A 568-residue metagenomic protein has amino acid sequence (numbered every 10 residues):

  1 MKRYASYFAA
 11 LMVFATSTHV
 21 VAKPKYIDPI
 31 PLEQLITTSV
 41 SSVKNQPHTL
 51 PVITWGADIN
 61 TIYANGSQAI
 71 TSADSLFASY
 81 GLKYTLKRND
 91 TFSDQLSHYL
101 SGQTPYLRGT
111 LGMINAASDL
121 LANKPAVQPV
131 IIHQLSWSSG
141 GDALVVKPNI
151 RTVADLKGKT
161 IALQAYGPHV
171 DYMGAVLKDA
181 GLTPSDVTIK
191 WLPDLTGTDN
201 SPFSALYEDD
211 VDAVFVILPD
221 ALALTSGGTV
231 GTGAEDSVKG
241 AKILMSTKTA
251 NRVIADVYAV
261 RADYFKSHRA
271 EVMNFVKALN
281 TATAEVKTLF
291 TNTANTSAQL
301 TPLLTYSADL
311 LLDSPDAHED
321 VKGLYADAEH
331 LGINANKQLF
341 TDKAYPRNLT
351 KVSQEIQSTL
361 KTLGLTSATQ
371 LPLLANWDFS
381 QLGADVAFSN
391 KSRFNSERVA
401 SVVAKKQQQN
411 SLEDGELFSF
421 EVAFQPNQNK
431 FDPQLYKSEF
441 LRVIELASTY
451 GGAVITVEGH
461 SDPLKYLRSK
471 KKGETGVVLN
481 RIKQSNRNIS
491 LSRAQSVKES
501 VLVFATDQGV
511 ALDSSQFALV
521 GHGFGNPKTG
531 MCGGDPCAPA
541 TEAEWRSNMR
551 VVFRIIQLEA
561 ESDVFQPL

Functional and structural regions predicted by a protein language model:
A15-S17: N-terminal signal peptide c-region/cleavage motif recognized by signal peptidases
V21-L100, A326, H330-N410, D414: N-terminal hydrophobic or amphipathic helices and topogenic motifs
K23-F203, E208, D212-L218, G240-S246: Short, glycine-/small- and polar/acidic-enriched structural segments that line small-molecule recognition paths
Y63-G66, L100-T104, D119, N149 (+11 more regions): Sec-exported extracytoplasmic/periplasmic mature domains
L111-M113, A122, D186-A308: Pocket-lining segment of extracytoplasmic ligand-binding domains
K266-S367: Secondary-structure end/capping motifs
V386-Q408, R468-K470, E474-L479, R487 (+1 more regions): Periplasmic OmpA/Pal-like peptidoglycan-binding modules at the C-termini of bacterial envelope proteins
F424-K471, Q495-T506, F553, E561-L568: Periplasmic peptidoglycan-binding/anchoring modules of Gram-negative envelope and division proteins
